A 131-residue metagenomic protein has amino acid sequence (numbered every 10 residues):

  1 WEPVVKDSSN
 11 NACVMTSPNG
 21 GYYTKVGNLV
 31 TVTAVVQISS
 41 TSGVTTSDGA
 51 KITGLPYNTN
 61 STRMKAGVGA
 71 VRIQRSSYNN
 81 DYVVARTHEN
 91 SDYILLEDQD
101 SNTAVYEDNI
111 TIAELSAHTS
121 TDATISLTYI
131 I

Functional and structural regions predicted by a protein language model:
W1-I131: Surface-exposed molecular-recognition determinants
